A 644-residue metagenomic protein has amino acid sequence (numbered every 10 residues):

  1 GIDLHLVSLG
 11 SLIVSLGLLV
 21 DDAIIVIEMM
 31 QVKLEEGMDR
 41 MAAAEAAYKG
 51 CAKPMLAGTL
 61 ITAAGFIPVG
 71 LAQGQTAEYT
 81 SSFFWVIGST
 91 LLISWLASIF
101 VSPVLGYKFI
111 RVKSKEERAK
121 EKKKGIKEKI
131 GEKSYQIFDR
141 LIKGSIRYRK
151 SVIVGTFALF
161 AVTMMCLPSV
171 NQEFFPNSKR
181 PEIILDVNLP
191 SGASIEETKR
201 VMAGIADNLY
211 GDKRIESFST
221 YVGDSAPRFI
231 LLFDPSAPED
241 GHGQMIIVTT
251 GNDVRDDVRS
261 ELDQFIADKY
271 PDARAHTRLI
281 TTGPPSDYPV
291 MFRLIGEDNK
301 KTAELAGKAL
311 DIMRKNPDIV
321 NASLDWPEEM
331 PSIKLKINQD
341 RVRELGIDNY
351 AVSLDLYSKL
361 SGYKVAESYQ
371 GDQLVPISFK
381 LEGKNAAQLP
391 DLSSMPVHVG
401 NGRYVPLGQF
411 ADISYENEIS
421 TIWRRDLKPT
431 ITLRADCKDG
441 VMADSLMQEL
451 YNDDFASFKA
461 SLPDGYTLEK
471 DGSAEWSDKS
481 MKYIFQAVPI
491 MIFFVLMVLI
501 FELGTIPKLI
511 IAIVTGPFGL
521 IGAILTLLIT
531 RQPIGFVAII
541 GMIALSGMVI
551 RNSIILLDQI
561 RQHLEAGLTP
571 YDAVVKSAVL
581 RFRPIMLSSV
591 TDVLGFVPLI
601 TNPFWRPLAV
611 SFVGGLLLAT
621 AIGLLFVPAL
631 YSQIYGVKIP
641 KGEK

Functional and structural regions predicted by a protein language model:
G1-Q31, S89, M497-R581, M586-N602 (+3 more regions): Hydrophobic transmembrane alpha-helices and their membrane-interface caps in long multi-pass transport proteins
L16-M30, C51-L71, E78-K123, M245 (+5 more regions): Transmembrane alpha-helices and their membrane-interface boundaries in multi-pass membrane transporters and channels
I27, K33-A57, Y135, M481 (+1 more regions): Helix-loop junctions and hydrophobic alpha-helical segments within the transmembrane domains of large membrane
I27, L310-M491, I500-L503, L509 (+1 more regions): Extracytoplasmic/periplasmic membrane-proximal domains and adjacent transmembrane bundles of envelope biogenesis
C51, K122-F175, T220, F292: Signature of alpha-helical transmembrane segments and their immediate interfacial
V69-E78, F157-A193, P289, I600-F604: Transmembrane helices with small-residue packing motifs
P181-S191, L232-N252, P284-A303, P331-R343 (+5 more regions): Short, hydrophobic beta-strand segments
E197-P285, R341-L360: Solvent-exposed, membrane-proximal periplasmic/extracellular interface segments of envelope transport and secretion
